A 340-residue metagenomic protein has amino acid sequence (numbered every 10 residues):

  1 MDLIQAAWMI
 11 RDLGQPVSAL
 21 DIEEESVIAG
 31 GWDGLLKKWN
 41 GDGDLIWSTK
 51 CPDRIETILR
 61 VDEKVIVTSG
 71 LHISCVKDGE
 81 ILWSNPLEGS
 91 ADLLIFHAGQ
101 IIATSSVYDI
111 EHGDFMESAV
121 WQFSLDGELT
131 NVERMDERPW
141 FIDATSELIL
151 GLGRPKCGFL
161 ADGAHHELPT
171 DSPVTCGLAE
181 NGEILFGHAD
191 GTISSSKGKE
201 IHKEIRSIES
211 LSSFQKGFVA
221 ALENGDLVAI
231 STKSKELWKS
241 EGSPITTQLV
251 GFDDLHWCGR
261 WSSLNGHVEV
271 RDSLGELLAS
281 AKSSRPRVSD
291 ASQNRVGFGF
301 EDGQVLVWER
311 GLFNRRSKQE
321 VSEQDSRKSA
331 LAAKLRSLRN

Functional and structural regions predicted by a protein language model:
M1-P16, D42-D44: A short helix->beta-strand "capping" segment at the edge of beta-propeller domains
M9-L35, K50-T57: Beta-strand-rich domains and repeat architectures in extracellular enzymes and scaffolds, especially beta-propellers
Q15-D21, D53-D62, L87-A98, M135-S146 (+4 more regions): Repeated scaffold domains used in trafficking and secretory/extracellular systems, primarily beta-propellers
D33, L71, V107-D109, R154-P155 (+5 more regions): Residue-level signature of beta-propeller blades and closely related beta-rich strand-turn architectures in secreted
K37, S74-C75, W121, C157-F159 (+4 more regions): WD40 beta-propeller blade core
N40-G43, K77-E80, S124-G127, A161-A164 (+4 more regions): Short loop/turn segments that connect beta-strands within beta-propeller blades
I110-E117, W261-G266: Short, solvent-exposed loop/turn segments at conserved positions within beta-propeller repeat blades
L278, K282-N340: Blade-level signature of beta-propeller repeat domains, shared across WD40, Kelch, NHL, RCC1 and BNR/Asp-box propellers
